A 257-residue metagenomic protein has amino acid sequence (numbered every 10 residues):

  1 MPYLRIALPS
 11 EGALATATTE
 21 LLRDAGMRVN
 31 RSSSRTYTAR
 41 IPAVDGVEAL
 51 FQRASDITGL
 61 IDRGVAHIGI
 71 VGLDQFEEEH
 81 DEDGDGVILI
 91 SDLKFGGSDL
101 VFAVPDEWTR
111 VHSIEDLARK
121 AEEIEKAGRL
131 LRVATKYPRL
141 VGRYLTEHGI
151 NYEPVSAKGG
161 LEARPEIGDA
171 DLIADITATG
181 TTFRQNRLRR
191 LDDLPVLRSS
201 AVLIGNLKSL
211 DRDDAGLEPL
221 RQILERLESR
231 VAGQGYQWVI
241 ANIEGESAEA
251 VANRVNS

Functional and structural regions predicted by a protein language model:
P2-F51, I70-G97, W108-R119, K126-S257: Small-molecule-sensing regulatory modules
V65: Conserved functional loop/turn residues at catalytic and ligand-binding sites
F102: Periplasmic solute-binding protein
